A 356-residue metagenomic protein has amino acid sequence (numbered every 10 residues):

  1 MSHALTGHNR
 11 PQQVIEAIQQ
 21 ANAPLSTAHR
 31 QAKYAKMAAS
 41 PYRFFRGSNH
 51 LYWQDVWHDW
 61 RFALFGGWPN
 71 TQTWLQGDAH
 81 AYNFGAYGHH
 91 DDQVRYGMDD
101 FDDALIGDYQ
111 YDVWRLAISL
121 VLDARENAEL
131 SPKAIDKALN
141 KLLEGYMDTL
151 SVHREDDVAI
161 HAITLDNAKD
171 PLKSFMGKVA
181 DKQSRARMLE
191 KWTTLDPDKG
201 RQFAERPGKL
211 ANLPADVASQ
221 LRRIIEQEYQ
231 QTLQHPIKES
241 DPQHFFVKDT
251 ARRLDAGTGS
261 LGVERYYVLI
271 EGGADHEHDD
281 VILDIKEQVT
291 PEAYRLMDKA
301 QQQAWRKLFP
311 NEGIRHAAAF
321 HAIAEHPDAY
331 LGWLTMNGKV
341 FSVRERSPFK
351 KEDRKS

Functional and structural regions predicted by a protein language model:
M1-Q76, A81-A180, Q234-S356: Conserved ATP-binding subdomain of kinase catalytic cores across diverse folds
V152-R222, E226-Y229: Sequence-structural signature of the catalytic-core scaffold of metal-dependent phosphohydrolases that act on
